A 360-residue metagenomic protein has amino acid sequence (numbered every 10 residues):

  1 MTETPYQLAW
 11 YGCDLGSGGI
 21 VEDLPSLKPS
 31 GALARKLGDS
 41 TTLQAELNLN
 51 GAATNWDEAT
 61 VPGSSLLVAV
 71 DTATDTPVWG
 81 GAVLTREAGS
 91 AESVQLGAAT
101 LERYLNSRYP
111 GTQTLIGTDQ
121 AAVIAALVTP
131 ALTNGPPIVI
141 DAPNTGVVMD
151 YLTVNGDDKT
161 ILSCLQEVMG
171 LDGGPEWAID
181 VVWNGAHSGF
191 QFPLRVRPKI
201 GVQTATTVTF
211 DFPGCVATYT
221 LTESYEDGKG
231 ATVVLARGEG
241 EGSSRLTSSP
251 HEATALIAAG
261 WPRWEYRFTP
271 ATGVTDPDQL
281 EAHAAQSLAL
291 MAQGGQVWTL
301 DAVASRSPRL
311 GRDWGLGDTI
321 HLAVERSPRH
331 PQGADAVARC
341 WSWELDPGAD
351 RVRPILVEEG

Functional and structural regions predicted by a protein language model:
M1-T74: A generic N-terminal leader/anchor concept
T2-A9, C13, G18, V196-D346: Acidic, small/polar-enriched beta strand-loop surface segments
L33-A53, E92-R103, V168, A236 (+3 more regions): Oligomerization/assembly interface segments of phage tail-like spikes and tubes
A45, A98, T112-V139, V154-W183 (+2 more regions): Amphipathic, non-transmembrane alpha-helical segments in extracytoplasmic/periplasmic proteins
T54-T145: Surface-exposed cap/loop segments at beta↔alpha junctions
V68-A98, H321-V352: Short beta-strand and beta-hairpin "edge-sheet" elements
T76, I116-A121, V154-L162, E226-K229 (+4 more regions): Solvent-exposed, acidic/flexible segments
T85, A91-L105, A142-K229: Short beta-strand-centered interaction patches in the first periplasmic/extracellular domains of large envelope
